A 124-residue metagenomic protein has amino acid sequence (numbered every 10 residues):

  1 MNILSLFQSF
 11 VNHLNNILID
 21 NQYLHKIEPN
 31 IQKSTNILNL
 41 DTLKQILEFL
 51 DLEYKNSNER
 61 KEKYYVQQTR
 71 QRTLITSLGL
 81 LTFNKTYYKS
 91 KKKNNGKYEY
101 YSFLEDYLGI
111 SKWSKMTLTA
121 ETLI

Functional and structural regions predicted by a protein language model:
M1-S57: N-terminal alpha-helical interaction blocks
I3-N15, L81, K85-I124: Short, positively charged, Gly/Tyr-enriched micro-motifs that form contact patches at catalytic or ligand/partner
I17, E53, N58, Q68 (+2 more regions): Generic alpha-helical secondary structure signal
D20-L24, Y64, Q68, K115: A generic structural signal for ordered alpha-helices
Q22, K33, L38, T42 (+3 more regions): N-terminal functional modules and adjacent low-complexity/disordered segments of proteins
E53-L80, N84: N-terminal juxtadomain amphipathic helix that follows a signal peptide/anchor or precedes a small N-terminal auxiliary
